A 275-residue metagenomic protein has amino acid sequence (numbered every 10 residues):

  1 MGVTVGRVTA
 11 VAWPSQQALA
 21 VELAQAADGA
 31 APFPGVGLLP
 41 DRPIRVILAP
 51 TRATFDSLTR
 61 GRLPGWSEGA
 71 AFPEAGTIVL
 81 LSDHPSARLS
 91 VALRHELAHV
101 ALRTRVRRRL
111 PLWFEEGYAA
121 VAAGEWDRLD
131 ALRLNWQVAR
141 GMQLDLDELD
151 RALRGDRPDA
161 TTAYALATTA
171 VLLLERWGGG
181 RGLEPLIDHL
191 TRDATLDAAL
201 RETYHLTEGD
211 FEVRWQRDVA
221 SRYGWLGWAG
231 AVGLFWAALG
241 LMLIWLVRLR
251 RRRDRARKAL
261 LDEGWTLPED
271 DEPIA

Functional and structural regions predicted by a protein language model:
G2-P111, L153, A163: Juxtacatalytic substrate-recognition/specificity segment
I44-I47, I78, I187, I244 (+1 more regions): Weak global preference for isoleucine
G61-T77, L81-A92, T104-V232, W236: Acidic/His/Gly-enriched intrinsically disordered linker/tail segments that often contain short helix/coil "MoRF-like"
S221-A275: C-terminal single-pass membrane-anchor helix
